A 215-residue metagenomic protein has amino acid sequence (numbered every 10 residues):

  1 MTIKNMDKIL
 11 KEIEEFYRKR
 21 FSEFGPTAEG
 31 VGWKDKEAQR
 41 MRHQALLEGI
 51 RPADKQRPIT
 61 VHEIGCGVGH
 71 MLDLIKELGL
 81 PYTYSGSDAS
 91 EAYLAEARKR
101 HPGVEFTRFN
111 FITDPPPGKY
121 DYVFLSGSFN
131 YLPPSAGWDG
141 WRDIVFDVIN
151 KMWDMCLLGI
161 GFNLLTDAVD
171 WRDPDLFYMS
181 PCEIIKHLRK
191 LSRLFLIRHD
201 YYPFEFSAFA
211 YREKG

Functional and structural regions predicted by a protein language model:
M1-T27: N-terminal, positively charged/glycine-rich alpha-helical extensions of SAM-dependent methyltransferases
E37-R57: Conserved alpha-helix/loop element of class I SAM-dependent methyltransferases that forms part of the SAM/SAH-binding
R57-G67: Conserved class I S-adenosyl-L-methionine
H62, H70-N110: Class I SAM-dependent methyltransferase SAM/SAH-binding core
T113-G118: Short conserved loop adjoining the S-adenosyl-L-methionine
Y122-D139: A short SAM/SAH-binding and catalytic strip from SAM-dependent methyltransferases
D143-L158: A short glycine-rich, Lys/Arg-flanked "PGG" loop and its adjoining helix->strand segment in the class I
R172-G215: Class I S-adenosyl-L-methionine
